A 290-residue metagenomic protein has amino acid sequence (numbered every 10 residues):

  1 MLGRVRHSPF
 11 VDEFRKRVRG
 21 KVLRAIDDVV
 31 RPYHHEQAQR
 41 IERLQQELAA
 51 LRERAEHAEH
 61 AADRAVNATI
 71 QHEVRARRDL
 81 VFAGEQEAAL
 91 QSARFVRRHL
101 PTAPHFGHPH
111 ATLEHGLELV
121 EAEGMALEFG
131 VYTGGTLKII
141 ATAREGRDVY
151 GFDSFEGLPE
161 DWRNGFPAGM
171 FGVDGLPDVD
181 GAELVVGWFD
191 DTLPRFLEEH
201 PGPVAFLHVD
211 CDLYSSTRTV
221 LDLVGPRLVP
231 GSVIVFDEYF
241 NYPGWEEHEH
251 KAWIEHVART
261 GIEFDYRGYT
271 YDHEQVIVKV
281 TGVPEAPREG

Functional and structural regions predicted by a protein language model:
M1-F106: Boundary detector for helix-to-coil junctions that initiate low-complexity/charged tails
A89-L100, E114, E118-G290: S-adenosylmethionine/decaboxylated-SAM
H105-L117: A short, well-structured juxtamembrane/interface segment
